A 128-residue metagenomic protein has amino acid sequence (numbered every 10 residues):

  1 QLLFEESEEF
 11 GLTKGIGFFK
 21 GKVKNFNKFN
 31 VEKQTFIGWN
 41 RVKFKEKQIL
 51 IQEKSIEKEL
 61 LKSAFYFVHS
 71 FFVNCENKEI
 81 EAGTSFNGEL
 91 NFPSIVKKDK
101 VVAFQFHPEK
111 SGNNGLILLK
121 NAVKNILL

Functional and structural regions predicted by a protein language model:
Q1-W39, K120: Cysteine-nucleophile active-site neighborhood
K14, K78, N114-I117: Generic recognition of short, well-ordered alpha-helical segments
T35-G38, F92-I95, N113-L118: A short, polar/proline- and glycine-enriched secondary-structure boundary/capping micro-motif
W39-I95: Catalytic beta-strand/loop cores that center a nucleophilic Ser/Cys/Thr and support acyl-enzyme chemistry
V101-L128: Acyltransferase
